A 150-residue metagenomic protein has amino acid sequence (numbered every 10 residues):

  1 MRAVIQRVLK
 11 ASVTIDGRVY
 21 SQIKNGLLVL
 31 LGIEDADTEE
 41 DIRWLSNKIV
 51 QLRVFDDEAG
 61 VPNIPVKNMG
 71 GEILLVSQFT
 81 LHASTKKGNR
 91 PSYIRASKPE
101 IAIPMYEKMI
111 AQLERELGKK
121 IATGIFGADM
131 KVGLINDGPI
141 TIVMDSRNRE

Functional and structural regions predicted by a protein language model:
M1-S92, P104-E150: N-terminal, polar/charged subdomain of small-to-medium soluble alpha/beta proteins
A96-P104: A short acidic, glycine-rich active-site loop that binds or catalyzes chemistry on phosphate/adenosine moieties
